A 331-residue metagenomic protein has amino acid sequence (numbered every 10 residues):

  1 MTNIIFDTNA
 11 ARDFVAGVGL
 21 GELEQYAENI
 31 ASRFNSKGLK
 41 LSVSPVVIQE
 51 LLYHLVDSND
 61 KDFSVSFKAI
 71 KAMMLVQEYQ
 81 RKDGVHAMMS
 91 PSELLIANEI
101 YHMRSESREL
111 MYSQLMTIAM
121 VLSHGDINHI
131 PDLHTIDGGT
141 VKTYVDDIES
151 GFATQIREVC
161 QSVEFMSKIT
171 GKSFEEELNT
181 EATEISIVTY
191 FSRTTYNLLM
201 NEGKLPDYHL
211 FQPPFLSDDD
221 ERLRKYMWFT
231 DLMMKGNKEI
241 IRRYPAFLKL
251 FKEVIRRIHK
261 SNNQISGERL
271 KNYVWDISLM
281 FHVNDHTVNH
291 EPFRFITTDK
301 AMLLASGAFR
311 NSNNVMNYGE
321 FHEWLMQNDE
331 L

Functional and structural regions predicted by a protein language model:
T2, T8-E291, A301-L331: Active-site-proximal, substrate-binding regions of enzyme catalytic domains and RNA-binding/basic surfaces
F293-T297: Short, hydrophobic beta-strand segments that form beta-sheet elements in well-ordered domains
